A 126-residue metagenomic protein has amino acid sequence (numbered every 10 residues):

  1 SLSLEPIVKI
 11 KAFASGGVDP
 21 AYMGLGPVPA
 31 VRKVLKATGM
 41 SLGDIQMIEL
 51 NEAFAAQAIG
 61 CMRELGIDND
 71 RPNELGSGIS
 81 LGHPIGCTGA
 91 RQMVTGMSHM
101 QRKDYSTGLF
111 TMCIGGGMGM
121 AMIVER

Functional and structural regions predicted by a protein language model:
S1-R126: Claisen-condensing/thiolase-fold acyl-transfer catalytic domains that form or cleave C-C bonds in fatty acid
